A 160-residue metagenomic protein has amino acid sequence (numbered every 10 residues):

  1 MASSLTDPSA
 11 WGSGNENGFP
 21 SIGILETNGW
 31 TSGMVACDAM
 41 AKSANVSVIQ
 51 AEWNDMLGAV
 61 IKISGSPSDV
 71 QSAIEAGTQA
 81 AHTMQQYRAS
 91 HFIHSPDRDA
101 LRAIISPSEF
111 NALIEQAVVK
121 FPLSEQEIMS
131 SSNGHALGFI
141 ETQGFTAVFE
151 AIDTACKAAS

Functional and structural regions predicted by a protein language model:
M1-A51, D55, V70-S160: Polyanion-binding surfaces on beta-sheet-dominated domains and ring/shell assemblies
L57-I61: Short glycine/threonine-rich beta-strand-turn micro-motifs
S64-V70: Helix N-cap motif at beta-to-alpha junctions
